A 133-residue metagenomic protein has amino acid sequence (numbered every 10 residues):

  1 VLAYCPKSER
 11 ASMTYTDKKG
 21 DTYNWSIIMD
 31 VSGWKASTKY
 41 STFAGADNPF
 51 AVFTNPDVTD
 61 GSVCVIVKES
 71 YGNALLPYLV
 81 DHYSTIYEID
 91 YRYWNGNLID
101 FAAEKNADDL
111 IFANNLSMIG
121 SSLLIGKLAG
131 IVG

Functional and structural regions predicted by a protein language model:
V1-G133: Extracellular glycan-modifying ectodomains
